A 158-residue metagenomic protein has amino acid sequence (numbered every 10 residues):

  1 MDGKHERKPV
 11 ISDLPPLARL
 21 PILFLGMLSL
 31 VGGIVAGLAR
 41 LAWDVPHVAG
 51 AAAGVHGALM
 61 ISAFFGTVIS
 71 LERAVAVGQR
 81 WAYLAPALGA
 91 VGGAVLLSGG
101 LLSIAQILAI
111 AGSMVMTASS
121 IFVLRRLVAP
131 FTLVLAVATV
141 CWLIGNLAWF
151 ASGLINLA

Functional and structural regions predicted by a protein language model:
M1-A158: Hydrophobic alpha-helical transmembrane segments of multi-pass integral membrane proteins
